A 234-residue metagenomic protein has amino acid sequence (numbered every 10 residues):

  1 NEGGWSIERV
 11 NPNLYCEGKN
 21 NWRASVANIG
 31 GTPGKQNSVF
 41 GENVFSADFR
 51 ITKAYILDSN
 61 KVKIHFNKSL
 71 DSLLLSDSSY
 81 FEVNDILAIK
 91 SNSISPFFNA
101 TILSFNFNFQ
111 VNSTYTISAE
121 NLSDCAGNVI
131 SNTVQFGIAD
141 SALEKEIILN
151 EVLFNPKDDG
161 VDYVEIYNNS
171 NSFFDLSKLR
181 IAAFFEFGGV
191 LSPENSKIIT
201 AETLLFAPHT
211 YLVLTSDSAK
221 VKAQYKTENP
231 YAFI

Functional and structural regions predicted by a protein language model:
N1-G18, F40-I234: Activation on beta-sandwich/Ig-like modules and their edge loops
Y15-E42: Surface beta-loop-beta hairpin patches that serve as ligand-binding interfaces in beta-rich domains
